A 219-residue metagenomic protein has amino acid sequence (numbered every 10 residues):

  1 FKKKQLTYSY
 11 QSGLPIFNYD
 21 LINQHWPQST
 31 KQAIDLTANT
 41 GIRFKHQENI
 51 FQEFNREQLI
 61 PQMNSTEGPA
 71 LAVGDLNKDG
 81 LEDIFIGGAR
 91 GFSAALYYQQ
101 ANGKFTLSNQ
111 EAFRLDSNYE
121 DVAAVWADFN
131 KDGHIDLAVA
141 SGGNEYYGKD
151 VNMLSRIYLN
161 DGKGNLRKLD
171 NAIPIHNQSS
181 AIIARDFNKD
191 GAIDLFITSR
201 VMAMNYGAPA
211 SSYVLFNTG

Functional and structural regions predicted by a protein language model:
F1-Q62, T66-A70, N165: Gly/Ser/Thr/Pro-enriched helix-cap/hinge segments flanking short amphipathic alpha-helices
I34-A38, T106-A112, R167-N171: Beta-propeller fold detector
T40-A70, F113-V125, V151, N171-I183: Repeat-based blade/solenoid architectures
E67-K78, Y98, D121-I135, L159 (+4 more regions): Beta-propeller blade termini
D83-G88, L137-S141, L195-S199: Hydrophobic beta-strand segments that make up the repeating blades of beta-propeller and related beta-repeat
R90-S93, G143-Y147, V201-N205: Short glycine/acidic-enriched loop and turn motifs that connect beta-strands
S93-S108, K149-L169, Y206-G219: Beta-propeller blade repeat segments, especially FG-GAP/WD-type strand-to-loop junctions in 6- to 7-bladed propeller
F105, L115-G162: A generic tandem-repeat structural signature
